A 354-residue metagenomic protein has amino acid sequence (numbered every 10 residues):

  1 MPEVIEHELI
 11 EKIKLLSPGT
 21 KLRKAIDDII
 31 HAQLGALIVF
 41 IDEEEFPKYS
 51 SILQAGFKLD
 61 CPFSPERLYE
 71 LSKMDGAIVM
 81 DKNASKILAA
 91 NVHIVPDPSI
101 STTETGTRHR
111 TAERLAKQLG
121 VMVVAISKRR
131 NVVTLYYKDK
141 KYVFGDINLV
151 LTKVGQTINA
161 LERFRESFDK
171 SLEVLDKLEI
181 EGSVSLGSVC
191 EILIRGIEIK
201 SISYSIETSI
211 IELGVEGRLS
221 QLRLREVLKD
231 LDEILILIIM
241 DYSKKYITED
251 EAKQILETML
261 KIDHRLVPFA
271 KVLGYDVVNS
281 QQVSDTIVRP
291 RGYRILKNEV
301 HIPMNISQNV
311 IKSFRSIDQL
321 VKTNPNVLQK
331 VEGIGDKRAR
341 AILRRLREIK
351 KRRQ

Functional and structural regions predicted by a protein language model:
M1-V4, R352-Q354: Short, Lys/Arg-enriched, disordered terminal segments
P2-V267: Divalent-cation
E233-K330, D336-Q354: Long, highly charged, low-complexity intrinsically disordered interaction regions that mediate electrostatic DNA/RNA
